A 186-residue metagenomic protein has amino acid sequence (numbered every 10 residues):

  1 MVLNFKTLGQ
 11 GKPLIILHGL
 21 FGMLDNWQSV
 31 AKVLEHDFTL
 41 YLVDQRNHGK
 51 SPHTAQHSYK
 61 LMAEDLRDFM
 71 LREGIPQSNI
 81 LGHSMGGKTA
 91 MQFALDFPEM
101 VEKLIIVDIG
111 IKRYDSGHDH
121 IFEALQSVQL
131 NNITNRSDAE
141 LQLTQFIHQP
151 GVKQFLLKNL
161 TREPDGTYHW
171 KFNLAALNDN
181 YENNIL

Functional and structural regions predicted by a protein language model:
N4-P52: Conserved HGGG/HGGXW glycine-rich cap/lid loop of the alpha/beta-hydrolase fold
P13, T39, G74-N79, M100-K103: Structural signature of beta-strand start/N-cap positions in the alpha/beta core of ABC transporter nucleotide-binding
Q28, R67, M91-L95: Short, hydrophobic alpha-helix immediately C-terminal to the catalytic nucleophile
S29-K32, Y41-L81, M85: Active-site loop/oxyanion-hole signature of alpha/beta-hydrolase fold enzymes
S84-G87, F97: Active-site loop->helix "elbow" adjoining a glycine-rich segment at hydrolase catalytic centers
M91-D96, M100-T134: Flexible "cap/lid" loop of the alpha/beta hydrolase fold
A124-L130, D138-G151, K158-N159, N180: Helix-loop "lid/cap" segments that line or gate small-molecule binding pockets
D165-L186: Conserved serine/cysteine hydrolase catalytic core
